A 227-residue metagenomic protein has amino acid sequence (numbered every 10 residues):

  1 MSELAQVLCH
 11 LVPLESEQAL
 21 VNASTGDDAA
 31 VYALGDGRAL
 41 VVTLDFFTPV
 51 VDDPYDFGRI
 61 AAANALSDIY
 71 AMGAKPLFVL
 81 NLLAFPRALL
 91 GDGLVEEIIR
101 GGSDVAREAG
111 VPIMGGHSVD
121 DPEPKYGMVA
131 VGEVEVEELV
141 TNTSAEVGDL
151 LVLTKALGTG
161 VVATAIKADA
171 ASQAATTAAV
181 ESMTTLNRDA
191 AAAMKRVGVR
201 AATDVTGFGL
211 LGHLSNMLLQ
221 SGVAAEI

Functional and structural regions predicted by a protein language model:
M1-I227: Helix-biased detector of long, well-ordered alpha-helical tracts
